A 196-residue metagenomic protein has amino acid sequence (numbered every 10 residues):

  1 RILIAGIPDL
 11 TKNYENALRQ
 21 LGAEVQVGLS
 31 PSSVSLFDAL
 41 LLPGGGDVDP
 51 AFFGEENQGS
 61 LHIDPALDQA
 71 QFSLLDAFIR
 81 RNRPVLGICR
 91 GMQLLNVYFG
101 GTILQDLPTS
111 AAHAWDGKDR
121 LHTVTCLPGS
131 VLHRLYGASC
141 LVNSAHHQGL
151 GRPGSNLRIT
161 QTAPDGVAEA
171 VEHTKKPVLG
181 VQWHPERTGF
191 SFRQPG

Functional and structural regions predicted by a protein language model:
R1-I88, V97-Y98, L104, P108-L121 (+7 more regions): N-terminal beta1-alpha1 cap of cysteine-dependent amidohydrolase-like domains
G91: Conserved SAM-binding loop
